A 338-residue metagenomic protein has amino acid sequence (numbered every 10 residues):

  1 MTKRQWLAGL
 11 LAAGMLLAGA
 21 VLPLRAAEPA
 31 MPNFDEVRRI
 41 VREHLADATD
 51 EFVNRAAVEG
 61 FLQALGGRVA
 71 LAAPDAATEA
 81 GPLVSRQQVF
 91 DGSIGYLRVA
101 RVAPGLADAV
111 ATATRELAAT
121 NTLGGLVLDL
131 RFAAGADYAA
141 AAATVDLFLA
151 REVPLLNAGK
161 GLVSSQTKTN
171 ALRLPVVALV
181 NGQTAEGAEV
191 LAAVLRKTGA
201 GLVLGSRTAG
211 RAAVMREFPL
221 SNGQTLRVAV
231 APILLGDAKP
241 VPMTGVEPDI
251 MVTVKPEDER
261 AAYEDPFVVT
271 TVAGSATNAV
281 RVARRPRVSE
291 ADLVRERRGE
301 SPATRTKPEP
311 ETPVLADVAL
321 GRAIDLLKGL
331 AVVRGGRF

Functional and structural regions predicted by a protein language model:
M1-L11: Bacterial N-terminal signal peptides that target proteins for export
T2, G19, A27-R38, R86-A100 (+2 more regions): C-terminal "post-core" interaction segments
L10-A20: Bacterial N-terminal signal peptides
L16, T49-V53, A57, F61 (+3 more regions): Alpha-helix capping and helix-coil boundary motifs
R42-I94, A319-F338: Extended, small/polar residue-biased N-terminal targeting/export presequences and adjacent propeptide/linker tracts
L128: P-loop NTPase catalytic core of nucleic-acid-dependent motor ATPases
